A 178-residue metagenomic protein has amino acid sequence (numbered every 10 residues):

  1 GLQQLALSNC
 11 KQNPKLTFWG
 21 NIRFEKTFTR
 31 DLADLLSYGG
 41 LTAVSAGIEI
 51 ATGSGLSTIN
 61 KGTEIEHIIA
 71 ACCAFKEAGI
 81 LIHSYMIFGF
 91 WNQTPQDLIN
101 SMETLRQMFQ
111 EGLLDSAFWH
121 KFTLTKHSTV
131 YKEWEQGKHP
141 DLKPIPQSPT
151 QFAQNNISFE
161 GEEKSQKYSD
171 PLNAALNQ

Functional and structural regions predicted by a protein language model:
G1-L81: Conserved SAM/AdoMet-binding glycine-rich loop
Q12, G39, A70-I82, M108-L114 (+2 more regions): A structural motif corresponding to the C-terminal end of an alpha-helix and its immediate exit/capping segment
T17-G20, H83, G112-W119: Acidic/polar loop patches that form or flank catalytic/metal-binding clefts of enzymes that bind anionic ligands
D31-D34, W91-M108: Catalytic cores of alpha/beta
A46, S84, L105, A117: Conserved, mostly hydrophobic/aromatic
S54-I59, F88-Q96, G112-D170: Flexible glycine/acidic-rich beta-alpha junction loops that bind and position SAM and/or redox cofactors in anaerobic
G62-I69, P95-M102, D170: Non-membrane alpha-helical structural segments and their capping/turn regions in soluble enzymes
A71, F75-K76, I82-I87, Q96-T104: C-terminal structural cap/anchor segments
